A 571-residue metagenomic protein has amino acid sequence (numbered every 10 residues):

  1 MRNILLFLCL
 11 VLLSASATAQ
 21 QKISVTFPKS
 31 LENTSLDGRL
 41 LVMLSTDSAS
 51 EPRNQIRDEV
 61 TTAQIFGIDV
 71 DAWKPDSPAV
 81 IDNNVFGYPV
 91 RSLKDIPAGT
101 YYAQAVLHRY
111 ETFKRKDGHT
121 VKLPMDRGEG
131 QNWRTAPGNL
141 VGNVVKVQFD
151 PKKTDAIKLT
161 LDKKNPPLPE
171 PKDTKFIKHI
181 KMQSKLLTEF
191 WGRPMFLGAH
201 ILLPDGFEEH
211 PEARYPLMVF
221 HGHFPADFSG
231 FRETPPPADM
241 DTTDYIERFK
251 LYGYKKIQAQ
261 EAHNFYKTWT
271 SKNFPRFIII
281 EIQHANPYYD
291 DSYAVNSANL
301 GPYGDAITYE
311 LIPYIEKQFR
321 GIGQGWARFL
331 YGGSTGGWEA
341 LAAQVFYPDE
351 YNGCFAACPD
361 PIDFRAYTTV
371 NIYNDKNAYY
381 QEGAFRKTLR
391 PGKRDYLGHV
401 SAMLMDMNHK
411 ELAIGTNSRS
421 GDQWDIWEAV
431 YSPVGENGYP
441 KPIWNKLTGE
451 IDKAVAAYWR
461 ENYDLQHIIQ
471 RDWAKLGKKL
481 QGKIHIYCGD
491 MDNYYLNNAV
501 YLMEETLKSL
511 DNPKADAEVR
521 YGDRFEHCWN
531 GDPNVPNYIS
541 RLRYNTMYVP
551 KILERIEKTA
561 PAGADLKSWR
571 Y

Functional and structural regions predicted by a protein language model:
M1, L41-M43: Short, hydrophobic/aromatic-rich beta-strand segments within well-structured domains
M1-K22: Bacterial Sec-dependent N-terminal signal peptides
Q20-F27, N33-L41, P194-H200, V219: Contiguous beta-strand segments within globular domains
S30, T46-Y571: Non-catalytic cap/lid and distal C-terminal segments of serine-dependent acyl enzymes
